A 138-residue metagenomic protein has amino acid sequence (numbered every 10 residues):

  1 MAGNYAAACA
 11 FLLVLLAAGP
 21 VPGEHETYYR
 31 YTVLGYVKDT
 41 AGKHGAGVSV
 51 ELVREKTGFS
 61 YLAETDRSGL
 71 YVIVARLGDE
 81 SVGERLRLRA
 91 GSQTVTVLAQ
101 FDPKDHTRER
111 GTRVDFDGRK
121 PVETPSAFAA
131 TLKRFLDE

Functional and structural regions predicted by a protein language model:
M1-C9: Bacterial N-terminal signal peptides that target proteins for export
A8-A17: Bacterial N-terminal signal peptides
E24-E26, L98-E138: Extracellular beta-sheet/turn segments enriched in Thr/Pro/Gly and aliphatic residues
T32-A46: Structural motif
V48-E55, L88: Hydrophobic beta-strand segments
K56-V74: Short, acidic Ser/Thr/Gly-rich low-complexity loop/linker segments typical of extracellular and cell-surface proteins
V72-E84: Short Pro-Gly-centered beta-turn/loop motif in secreted/extracellular proteins
Q93-V97: Short acidic/polar inter-strand loop motif in beta-rich domains
